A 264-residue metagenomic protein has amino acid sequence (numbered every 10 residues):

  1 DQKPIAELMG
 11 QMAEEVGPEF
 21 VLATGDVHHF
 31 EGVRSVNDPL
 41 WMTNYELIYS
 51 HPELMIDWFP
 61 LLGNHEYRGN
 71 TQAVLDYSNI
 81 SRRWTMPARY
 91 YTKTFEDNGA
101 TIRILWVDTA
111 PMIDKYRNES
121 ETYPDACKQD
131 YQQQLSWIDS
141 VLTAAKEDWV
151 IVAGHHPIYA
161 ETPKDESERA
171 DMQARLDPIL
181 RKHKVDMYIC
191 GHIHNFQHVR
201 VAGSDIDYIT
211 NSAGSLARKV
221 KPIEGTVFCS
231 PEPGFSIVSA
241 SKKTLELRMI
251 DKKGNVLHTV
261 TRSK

Functional and structural regions predicted by a protein language model:
Q2-A13, E19-L22, H28: N-terminal carbohydrate-binding/catalytic regions of secreted carbohydrate-active enzymes
E7-G10, H29-V150, K164-M187, H194-S241 (+1 more regions): Extended active-site neighborhood of metal-dependent phosphoesterases/phosphodiesterases
E19-V21, D148-G154: Generic beta-sheet signal
A23, V201, A240-K242, I250 (+1 more regions): Generic beta-strand structural signal
T24, C190-G191: Replace "coordinates the UDP/GDP/TDP-sugar" with "coordinates nucleotide-activated sugar donors
T24, L61, A153-H155: A cross-family glycoside hydrolase active-site/sugar-binding cleft signature
H156, I193: Catalytic glutamate of the conserved HExxH
G254-V256: Residue-level signal for glycine
